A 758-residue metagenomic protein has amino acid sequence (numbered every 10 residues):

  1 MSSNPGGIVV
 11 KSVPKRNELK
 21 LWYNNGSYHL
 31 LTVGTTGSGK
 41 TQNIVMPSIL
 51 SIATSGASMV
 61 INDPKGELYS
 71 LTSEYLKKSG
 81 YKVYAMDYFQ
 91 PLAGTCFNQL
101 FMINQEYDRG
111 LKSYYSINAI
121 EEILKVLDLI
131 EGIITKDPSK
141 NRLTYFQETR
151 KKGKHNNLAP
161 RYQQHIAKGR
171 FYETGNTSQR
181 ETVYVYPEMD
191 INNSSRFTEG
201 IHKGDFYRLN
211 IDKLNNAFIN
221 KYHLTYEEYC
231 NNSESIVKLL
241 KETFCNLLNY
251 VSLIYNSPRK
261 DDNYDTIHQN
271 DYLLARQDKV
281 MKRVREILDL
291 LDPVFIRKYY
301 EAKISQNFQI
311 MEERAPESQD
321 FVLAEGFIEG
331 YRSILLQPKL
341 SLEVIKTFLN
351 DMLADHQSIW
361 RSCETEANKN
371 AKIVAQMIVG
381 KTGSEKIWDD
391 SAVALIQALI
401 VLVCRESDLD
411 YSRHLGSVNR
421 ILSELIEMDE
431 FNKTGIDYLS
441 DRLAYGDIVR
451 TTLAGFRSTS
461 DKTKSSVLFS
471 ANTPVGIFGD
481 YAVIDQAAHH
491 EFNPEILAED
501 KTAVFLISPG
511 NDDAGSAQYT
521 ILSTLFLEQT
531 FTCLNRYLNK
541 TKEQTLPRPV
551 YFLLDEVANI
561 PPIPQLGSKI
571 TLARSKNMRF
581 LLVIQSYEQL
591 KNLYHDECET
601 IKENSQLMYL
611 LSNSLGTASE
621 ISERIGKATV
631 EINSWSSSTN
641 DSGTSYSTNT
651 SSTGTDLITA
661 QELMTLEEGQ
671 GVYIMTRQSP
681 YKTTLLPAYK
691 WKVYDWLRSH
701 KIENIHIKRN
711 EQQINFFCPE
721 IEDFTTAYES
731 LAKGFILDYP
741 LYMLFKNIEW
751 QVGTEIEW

Functional and structural regions predicted by a protein language model:
S2-N4, V9, V13-N17, L21-M578 (+5 more regions): P-loop NTPase motor domains
I570-V672: Conserved ATP-driven motor cores of ASCE-family P-loop NTPases powering translocation/secretion/packaging/pilus
T684-L686: Intrinsically disordered, low-complexity segments enriched in serine, threonine, and glycine
